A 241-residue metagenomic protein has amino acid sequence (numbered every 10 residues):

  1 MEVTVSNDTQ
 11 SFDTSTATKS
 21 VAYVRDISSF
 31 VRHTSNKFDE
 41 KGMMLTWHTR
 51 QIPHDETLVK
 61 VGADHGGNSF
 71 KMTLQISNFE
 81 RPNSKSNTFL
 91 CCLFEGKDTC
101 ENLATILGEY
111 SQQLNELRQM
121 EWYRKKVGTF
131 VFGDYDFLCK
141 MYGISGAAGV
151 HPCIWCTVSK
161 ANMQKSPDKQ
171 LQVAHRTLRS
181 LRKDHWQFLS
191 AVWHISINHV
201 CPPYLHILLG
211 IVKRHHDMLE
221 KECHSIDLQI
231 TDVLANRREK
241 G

Functional and structural regions predicted by a protein language model:
V3, N7-T73: Structured nucleic-acid-interacting core domains from mobile-element enzymes and related host factors, especially RNase
L45-K240: Domain-level cores of phosphate- or acyl-group-handling catalytic modules
